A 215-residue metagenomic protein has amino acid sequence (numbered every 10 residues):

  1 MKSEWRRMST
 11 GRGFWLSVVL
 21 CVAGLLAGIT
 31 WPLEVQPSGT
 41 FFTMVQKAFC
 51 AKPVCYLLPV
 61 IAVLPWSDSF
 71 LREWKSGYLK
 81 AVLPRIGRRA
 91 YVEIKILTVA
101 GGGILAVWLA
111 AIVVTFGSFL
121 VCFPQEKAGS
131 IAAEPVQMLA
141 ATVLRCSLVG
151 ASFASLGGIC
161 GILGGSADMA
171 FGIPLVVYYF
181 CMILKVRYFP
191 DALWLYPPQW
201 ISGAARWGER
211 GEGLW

Functional and structural regions predicted by a protein language model:
M1-V18: Aromatic- and glycine-rich beta-strand/loop motifs that create alpha-glucan
R7, L71, A81-L83, G157 (+1 more regions): Helix-capping/transition residues at the boundaries of transmembrane alpha-helices and the short helical linkers
R12-W15, G87-R89, E93, S166-F171: Membrane-helix interface segments
F14, V22-D68, E93, L97-G164 (+1 more regions): Secretory targeting signals
A27-E34, G164-Q199: Transmembrane helix segments
S69-G101: Helix-loop-helix units of permease transmembrane domains in multi-pass membrane transporters, especially ABC
E73-W74, V107, I183-R187: Transmembrane alpha-helices and adjacent helix-loop boundaries
G77-Y78, S155, F171: Transmembrane alpha-helix boundary/hinge residues in polytopic small-molecule transporters
